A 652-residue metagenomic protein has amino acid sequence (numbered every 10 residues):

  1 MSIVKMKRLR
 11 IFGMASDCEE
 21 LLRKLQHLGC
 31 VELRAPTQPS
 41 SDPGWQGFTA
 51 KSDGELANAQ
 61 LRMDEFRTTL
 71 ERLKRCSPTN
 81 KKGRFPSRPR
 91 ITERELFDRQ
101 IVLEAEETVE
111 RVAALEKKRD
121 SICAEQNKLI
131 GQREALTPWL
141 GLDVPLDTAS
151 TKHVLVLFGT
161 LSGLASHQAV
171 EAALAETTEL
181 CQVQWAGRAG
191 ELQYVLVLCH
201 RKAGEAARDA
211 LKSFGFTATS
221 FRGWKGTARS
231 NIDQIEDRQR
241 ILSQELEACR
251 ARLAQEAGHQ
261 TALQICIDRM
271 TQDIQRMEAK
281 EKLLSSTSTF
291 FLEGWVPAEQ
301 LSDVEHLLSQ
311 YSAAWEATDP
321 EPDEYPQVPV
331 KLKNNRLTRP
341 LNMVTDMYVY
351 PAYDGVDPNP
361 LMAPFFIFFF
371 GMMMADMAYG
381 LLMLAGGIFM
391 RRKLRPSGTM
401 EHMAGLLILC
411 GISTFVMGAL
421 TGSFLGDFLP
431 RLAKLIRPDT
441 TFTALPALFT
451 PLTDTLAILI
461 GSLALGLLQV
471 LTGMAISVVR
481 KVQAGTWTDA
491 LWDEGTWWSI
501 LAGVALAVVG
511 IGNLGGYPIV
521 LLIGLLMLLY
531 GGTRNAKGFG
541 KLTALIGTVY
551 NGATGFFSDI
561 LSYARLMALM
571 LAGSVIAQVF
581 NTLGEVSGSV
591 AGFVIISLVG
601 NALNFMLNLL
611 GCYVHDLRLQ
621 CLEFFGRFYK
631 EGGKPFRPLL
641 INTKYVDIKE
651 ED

Functional and structural regions predicted by a protein language model:
M1-M362, S397-A404: Long, charged N-terminal accessory/stalk domains
S2-R8, S16-L22, Q26-L33, S302-D652: Conserved, carboxylate-rich catalytic/transport cores that coordinate ions
